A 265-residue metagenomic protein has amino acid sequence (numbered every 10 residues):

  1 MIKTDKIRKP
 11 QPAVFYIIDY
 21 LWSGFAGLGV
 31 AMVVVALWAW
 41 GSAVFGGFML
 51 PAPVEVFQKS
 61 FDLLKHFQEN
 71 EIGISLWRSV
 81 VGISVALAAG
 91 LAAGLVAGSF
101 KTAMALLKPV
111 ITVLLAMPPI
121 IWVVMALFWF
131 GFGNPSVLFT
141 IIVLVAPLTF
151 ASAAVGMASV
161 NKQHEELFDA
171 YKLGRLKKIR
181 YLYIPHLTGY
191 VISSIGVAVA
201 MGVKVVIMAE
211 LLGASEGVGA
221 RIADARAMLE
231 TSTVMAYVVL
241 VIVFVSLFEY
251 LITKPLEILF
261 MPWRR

Functional and structural regions predicted by a protein language model:
M1-V30, I252-R265: Transmembrane alpha-helical segments of polytopic membrane transport and secretion proteins
P12-I18, A43-V85: Periplasmic/extracellular loop-to-transmembrane helix junction in inner-membrane transport proteins
E71-S79, F128-T149, G189-I192, T233-V238: Loop-to-helix entry region at the N-terminal start of transmembrane alpha-helices in multi-pass membrane transporters
A92-L127, S152-A158, E166: Cytoplasmic-entry segments and transmembrane alpha-helices of multi-pass inner-membrane transporters
K101, S193, M235-R265: C-terminal transmembrane helix and the adjacent membrane-cytosol boundary/short C-terminal tail of inner/organellar
F128-W129, K204-V241, M261-R265: Glycine-rich helix-loop "coupling/hinge" segments at transmembrane-helix boundaries in multipass transporters
F139, V143, L176-M208, A236 (+1 more regions): Transmembrane alpha-helices
S152-S194, V218, I222: Short cytoplasmic-facing helical segments at TM-TM junctions of multi-pass membrane proteins
